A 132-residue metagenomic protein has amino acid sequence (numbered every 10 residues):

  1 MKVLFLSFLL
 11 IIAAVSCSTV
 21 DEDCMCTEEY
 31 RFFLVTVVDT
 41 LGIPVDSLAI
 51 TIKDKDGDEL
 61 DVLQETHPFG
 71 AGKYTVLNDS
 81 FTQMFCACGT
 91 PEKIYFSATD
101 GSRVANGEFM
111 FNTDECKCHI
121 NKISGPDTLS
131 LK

Functional and structural regions predicted by a protein language model:
M1-S18: Sec-dependent bacterial lipoprotein signal peptides
V15, E22-C24, M84-C86, D114-C116: Extracellular secreted precursors and ectodomains with disulfide-bonded cysteine-rich loops/domains
C17-F32, V38-L41, I120-K132: Beta-strand-rich domain onsets/edges
V37-V38, K53: Hydrophobic alpha-helical segments, especially N-terminal targeting/anchoring helices
L41-S47: A short beta-turn/strand-edge loop motif at beta-sheet boundaries
G42, G57-L60, R103: Residue-level signal for glycine
L48-S97: Tryptophan-paired
A98-G125: Structured interaction patches on ligand/partner-binding surfaces of diverse proteins
